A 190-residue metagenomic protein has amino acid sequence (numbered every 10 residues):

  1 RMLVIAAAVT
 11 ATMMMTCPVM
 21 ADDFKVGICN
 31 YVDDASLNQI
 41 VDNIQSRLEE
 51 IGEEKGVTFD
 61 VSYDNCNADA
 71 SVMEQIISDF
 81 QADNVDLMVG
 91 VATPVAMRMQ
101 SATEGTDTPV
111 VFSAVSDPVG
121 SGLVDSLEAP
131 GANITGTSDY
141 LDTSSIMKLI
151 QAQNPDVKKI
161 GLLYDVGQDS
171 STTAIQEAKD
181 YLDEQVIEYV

Functional and structural regions predicted by a protein language model:
R1-I5: Bacterial N-terminal signal peptides that target proteins for export
A6-M14: Bacterial N-terminal signal peptides
C17-A21: Sec/Tat signal peptide C-region and signal peptidase I cleavage site
K25-Q45, I51, S62-S71, G167-S171: Extracytoplasmic "Venus flytrap"
V26-I28, I44, T135-Q185: An alpha-beta-alpha
N38-V41, Q45, E74-I77, T93-Q100 (+3 more regions): Extracytoplasmic/secreted envelope proteins and their assembly/folding machinery, especially bacterial periplasmic
E50-M73, N133-I134, K179-V190: Short beta-strand elements in bilobed, periplasmic/extracellular small-molecule ligand-binding domains
S62-V124: Beta-alpha junction/loop-to-helix N-cap segments that form part of ligand/metal-binding clefts
